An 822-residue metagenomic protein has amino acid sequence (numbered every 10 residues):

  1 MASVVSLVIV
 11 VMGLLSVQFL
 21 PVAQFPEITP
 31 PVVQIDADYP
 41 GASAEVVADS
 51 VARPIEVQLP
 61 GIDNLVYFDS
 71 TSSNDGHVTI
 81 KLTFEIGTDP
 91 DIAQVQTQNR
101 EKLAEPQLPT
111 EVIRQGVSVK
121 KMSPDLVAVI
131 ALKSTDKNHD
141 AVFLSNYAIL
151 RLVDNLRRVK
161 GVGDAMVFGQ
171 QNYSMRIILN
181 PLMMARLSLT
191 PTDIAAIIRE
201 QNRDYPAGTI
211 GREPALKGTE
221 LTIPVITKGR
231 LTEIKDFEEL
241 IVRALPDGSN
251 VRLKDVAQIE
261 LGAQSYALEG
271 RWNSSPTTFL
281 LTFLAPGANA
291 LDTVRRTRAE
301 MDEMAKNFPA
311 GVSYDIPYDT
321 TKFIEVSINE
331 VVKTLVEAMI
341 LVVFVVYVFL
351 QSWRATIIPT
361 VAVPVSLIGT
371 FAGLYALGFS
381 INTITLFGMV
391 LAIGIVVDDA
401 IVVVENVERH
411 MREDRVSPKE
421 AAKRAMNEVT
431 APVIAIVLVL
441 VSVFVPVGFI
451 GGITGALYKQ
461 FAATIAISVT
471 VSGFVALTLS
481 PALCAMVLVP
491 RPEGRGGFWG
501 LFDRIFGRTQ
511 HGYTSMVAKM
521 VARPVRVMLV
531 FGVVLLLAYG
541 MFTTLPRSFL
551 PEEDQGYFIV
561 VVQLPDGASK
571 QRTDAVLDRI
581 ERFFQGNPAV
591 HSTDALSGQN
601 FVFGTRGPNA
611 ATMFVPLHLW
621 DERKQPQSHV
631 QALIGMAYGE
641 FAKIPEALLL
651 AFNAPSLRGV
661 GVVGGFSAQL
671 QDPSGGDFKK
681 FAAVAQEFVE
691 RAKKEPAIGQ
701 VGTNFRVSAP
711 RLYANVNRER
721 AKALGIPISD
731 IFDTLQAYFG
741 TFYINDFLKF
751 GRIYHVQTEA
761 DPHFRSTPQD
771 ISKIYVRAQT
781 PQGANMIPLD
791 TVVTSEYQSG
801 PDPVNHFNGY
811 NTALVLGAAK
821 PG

Functional and structural regions predicted by a protein language model:
M1-E101, Y266-D621, Q625-M636, E640 (+4 more regions): Hydrophobic regular secondary-structure detector
S3, V8-L15, F19, S50-Y67 (+12 more regions): Surface-exposed amphipathic alpha-helical segments in non-transmembrane regions that serve as interaction surfaces
P124-K133, T219-E220, S275, V487-G496: Acidic/polar active-site rim loop that often engages polyanionic ligands
L179, A185, T192: Flexible, acidic/glycine-enriched loop-and-adjacent beta/alpha segments that face the extracytoplasmic/periplasmic side
L187-S188, G567, L724-G725: A short glycine-centered flexible hinge/capping loop motif at secondary-structure junctions
